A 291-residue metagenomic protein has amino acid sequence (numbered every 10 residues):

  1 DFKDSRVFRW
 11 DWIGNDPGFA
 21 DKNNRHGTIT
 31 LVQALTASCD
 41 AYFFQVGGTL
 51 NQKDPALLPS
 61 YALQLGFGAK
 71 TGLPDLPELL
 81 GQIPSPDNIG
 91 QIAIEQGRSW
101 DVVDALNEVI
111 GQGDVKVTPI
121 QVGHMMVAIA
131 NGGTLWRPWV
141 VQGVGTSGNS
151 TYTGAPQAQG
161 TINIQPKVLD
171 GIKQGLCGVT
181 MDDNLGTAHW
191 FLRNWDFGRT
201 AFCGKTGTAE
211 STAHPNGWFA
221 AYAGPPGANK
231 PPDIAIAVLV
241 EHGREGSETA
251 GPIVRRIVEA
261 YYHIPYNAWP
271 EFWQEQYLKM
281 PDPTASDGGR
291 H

Functional and structural regions predicted by a protein language model:
D1-V240, G246, S286-H291: Beta-lactam-recognizing serine transpeptidase/beta-lactamase-like catalytic domain environment
S150-G160, G251-H291: Short, gly/Ser/Thr-rich active-site loops of penicillin-recognizing serine hydrolases
